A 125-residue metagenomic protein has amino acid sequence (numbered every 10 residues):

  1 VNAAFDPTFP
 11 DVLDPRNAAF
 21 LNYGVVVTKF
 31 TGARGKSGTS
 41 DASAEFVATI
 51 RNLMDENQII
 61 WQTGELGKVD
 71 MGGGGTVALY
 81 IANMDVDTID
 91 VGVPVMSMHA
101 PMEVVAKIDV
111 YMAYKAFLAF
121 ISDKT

Functional and structural regions predicted by a protein language model:
V1: Acidic, glycine-rich loop-and-beta core segments that form the ion-binding/anion-interacting portion of active sites
A4-F9, L13-M102: Active-site-adjacent substrate-binding region of metalloamidase/peptidase-like peptide-processing proteins
V93-T125: His/Asp/Glu-rich mid-to-C-terminal helical/loop segments that flank catalytic regions of hydrolases
